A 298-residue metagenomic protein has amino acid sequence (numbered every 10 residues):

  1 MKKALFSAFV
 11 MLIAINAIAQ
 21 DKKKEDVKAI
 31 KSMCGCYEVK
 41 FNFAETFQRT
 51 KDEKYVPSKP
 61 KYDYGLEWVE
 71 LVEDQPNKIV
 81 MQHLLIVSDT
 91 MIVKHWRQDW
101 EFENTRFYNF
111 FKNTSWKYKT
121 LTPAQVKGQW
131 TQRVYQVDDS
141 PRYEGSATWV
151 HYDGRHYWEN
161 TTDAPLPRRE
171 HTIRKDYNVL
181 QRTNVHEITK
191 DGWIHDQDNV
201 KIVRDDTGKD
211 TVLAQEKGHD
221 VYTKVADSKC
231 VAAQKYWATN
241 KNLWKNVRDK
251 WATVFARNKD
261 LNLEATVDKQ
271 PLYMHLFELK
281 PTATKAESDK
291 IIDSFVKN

Functional and structural regions predicted by a protein language model:
M1-K22: Bacterial Sec-dependent N-terminal signal peptides
D21-C36: N-terminal helix-cap/turn-to-beta initiation motif at the start of protein domains
K22-D26, N42-P76: Short, solvent-exposed loop/hinge segments that bridge or flank secondary-structure elements
E38-F47, L84, T161-R169, D196-V203: Generic short beta-strand segments
T50, D74-N113: N-terminal intrinsically disordered, cationic/polar leader segments that include organellar targeting peptides
V56-K59, D63-E73, Q82-H83, Q98-W100 (+2 more regions): Hydrophobic/aromatic beta-strand elements that line small-molecule binding cavities or substrate pockets in beta-rich
K127-Q181, V200-V203: Short helix-loop boundary/capping segments
L180-N184, K190-P281, K285, K290-N298: Acidic, serine/threonine-rich low-complexity disordered tracts
